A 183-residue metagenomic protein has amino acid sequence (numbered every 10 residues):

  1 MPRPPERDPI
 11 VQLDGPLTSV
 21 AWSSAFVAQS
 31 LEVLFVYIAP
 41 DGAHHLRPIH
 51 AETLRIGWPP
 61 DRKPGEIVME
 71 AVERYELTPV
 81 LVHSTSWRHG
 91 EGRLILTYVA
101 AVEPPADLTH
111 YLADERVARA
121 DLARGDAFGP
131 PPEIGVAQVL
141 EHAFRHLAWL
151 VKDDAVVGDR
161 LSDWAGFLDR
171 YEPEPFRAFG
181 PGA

Functional and structural regions predicted by a protein language model:
M1-Q29, Y37-A39, F176, G180-A183: Actinobacteria-biased recognition of intrinsically disordered, low-complexity terminal regions
P2, W22, F26-V80, S86-R93 (+1 more regions): Conserved Nudix-box catalytic region and its N-terminal flanking loop in Nudix hydrolases and closely related
H45-I56, R88-A183: Nudix hydrolase/Nudix homology domain
